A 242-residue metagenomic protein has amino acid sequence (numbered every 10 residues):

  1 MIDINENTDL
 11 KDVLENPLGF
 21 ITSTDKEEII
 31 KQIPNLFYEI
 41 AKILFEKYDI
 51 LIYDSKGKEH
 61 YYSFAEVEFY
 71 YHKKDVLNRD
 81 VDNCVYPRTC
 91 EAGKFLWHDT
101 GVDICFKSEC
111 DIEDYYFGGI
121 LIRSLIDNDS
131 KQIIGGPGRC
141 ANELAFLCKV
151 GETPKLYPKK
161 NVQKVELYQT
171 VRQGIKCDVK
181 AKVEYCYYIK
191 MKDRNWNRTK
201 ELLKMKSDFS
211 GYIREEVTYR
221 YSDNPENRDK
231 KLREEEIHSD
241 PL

Functional and structural regions predicted by a protein language model:
I2-L242: A cross-family signal for N-terminal binding/gating loops and helix N-caps that shape access to the active site
